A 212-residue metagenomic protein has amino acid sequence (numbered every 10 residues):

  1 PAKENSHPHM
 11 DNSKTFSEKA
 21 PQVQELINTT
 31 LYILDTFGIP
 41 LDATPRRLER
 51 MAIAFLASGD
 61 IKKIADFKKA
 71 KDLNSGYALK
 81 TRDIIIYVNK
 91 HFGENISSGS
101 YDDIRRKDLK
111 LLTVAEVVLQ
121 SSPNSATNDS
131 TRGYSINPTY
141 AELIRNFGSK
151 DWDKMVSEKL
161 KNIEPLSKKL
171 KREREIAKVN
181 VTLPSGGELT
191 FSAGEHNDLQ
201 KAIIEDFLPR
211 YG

Functional and structural regions predicted by a protein language model:
K3-K63: Long, low-complexity, charged/polar intrinsically disordered regions in eukaryotic proteins
S58, V88-F92, D108, E116 (+1 more regions): Hydrophobic, Leu/Ile/Phe/Ala-enriched alpha-helical segments that form helix-helix packing faces
A65-I96: Short acidic, hydrophobic short linear motifs in intrinsically disordered regions
Y87-K90, I176-F191: A short, surface-exposed helix-loop junction/capping segment
N95-A115, L119: Short amphipathic alpha-helical interaction segments
S121-R132: Short, Lys/Arg-rich nucleic-acid/phosphate-binding segment
S130-N180: Short, amphipathic alpha-helical interaction segments positioned at domain boundaries
G187-G212: Acidic-basic catalytic patches of nuclease active cores, encompassing PD-(D/E)XK and other metal-cofactor nuclease
